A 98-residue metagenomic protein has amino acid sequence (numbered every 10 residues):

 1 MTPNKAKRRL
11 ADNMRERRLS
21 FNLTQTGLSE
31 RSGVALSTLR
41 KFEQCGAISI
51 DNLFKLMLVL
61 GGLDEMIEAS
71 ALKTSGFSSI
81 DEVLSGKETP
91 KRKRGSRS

Functional and structural regions predicted by a protein language model:
M1-R9: A detector for short, charged/polar N-terminal pre-domain segments
R8-A11, R15, M57: Short amphipathic alpha-helical segments with heptad-repeat character
D12-G27, K87-S96: Short basic helix-loop element that most often maps to the first helix and adjoining turn of HTH DNA-binding modules
S20, R31, C45-I48: Helix-turn-helix/winged-helix DNA-binding modules
N22-R40: Short alpha-helical DNA-recognition segment
C45-L58: Short, basic-rich loop-to-helix N-cap that marks the start of a DNA-contacting helix
I67-S98: Short, charged recognition helix plus adjacent turn of helix-turn-helix-like nucleic-acid-binding domains
